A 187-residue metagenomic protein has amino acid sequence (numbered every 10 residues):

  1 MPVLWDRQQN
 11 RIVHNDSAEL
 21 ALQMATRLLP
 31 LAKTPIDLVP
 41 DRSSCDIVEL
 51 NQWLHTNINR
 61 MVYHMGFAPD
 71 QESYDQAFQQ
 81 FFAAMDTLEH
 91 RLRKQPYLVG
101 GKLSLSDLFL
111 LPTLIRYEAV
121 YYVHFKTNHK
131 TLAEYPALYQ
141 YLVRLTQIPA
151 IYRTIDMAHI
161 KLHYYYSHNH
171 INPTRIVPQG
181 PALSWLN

Functional and structural regions predicted by a protein language model:
M1-L98, Y135, H168-N187: GST-like domain detector, emphasizing the conserved glutathione-binding G-site in the N-terminal thioredoxin-like
M1-P2, P112, P136, P149: Proline-centered helix-kink/hinge sites
R7, D16, G101-L103, L110-T113 (+1 more regions): Short, well-ordered beta-to-alpha junction loops that form the rim of enzyme active sites and present histidine/acidic
R11-H14, A119-V120, Y164: Short catalytic/ligand-binding loop motif for oxyanion handling, primarily in non-cytosolic enzymes, centered on
S17, I47, L105-S106, L110 (+1 more regions): Short runs of predominantly hydrophobic/aromatic residues within well-ordered alpha helices that form helix-helix
H90-G101, H124, I148-I155: Surface-exposed helix-capping loop/turn segments at secondary-structure junctions
L98-H124, T131, L145: GST superfamily/GST-like fold recognition
A133-S167: A contiguous, mid-protein "functional segment" used to position or interact with cofactors/ions or partner subunits
